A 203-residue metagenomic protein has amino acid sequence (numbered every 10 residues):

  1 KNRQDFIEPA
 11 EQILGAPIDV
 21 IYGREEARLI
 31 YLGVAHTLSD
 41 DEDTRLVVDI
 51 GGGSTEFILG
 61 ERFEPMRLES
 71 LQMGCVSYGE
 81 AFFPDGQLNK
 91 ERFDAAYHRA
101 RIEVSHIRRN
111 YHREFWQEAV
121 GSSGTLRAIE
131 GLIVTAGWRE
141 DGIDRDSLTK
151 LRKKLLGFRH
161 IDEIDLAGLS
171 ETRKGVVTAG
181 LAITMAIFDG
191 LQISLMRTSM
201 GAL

Functional and structural regions predicted by a protein language model:
K1-T44, L59-L203: Helical "lid/coupling" subdomains associated with nucleotide-phosphate turnover
L46-S54: A generic, well-ordered mixed alpha/beta core segment in the N-terminal half of proteins
